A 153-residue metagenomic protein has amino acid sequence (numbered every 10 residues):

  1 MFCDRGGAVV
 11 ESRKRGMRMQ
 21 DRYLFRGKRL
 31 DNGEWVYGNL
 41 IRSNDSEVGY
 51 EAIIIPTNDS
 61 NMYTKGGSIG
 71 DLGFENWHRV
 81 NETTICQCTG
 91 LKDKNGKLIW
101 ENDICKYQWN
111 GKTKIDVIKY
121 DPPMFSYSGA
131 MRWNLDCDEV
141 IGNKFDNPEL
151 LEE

Functional and structural regions predicted by a protein language model:
M1-E153: Secondary-structure transition motif
